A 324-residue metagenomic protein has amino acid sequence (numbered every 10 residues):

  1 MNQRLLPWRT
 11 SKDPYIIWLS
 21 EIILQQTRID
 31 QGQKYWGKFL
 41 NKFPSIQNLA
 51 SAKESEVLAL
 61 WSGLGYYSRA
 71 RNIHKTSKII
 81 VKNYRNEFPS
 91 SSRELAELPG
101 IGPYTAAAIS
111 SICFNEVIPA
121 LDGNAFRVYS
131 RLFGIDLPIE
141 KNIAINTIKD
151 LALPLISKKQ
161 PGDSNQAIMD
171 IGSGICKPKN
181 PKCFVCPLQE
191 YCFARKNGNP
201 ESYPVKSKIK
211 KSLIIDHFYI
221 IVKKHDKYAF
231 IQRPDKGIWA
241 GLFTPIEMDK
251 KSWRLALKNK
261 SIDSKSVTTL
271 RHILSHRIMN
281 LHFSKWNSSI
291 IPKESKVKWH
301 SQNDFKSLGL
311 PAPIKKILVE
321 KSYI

Functional and structural regions predicted by a protein language model:
M1-F184, L188-N197, E201, I214 (+1 more regions): Catalytic cores of DNA base-excision repair glycosylases
M1-L5, T10, S173-I324: Intrinsically disordered, low-complexity, charged terminal extensions of DNA damage-control enzymes
